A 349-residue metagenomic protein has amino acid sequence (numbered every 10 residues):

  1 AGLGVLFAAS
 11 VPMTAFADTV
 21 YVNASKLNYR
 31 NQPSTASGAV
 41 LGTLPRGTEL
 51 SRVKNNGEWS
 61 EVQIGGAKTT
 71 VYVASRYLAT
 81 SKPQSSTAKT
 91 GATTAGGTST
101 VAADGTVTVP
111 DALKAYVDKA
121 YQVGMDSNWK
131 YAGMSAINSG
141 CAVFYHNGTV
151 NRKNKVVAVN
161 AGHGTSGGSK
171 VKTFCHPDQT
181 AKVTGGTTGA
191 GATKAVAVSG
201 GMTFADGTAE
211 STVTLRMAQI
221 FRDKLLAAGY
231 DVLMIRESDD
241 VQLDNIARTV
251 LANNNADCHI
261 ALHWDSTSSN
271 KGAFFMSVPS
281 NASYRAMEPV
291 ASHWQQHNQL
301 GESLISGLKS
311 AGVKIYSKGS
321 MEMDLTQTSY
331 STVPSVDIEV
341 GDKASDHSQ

Functional and structural regions predicted by a protein language model:
G2-L6, S10-P12, F16-K26, E49 (+3 more regions): Catalytic-site microenvironment of enzymes that process N-acetyl-hexosamine-containing cell-wall polysaccharides
N31-N55: SH3/SH3-like (including bacterial SH3b) beta-barrel domains that bind proline-rich motifs or cell-wall ligands
T35-A36, K68-T70: Short, surface-exposed beta-strand-loop junctions and turns on beta-sheet-rich folds
G47, S60-I64: SH3/SH3-like beta-barrel fold
S60, V71-Y72: Conserved hydrophobic/aromatic "anchor" residues that stabilize well-ordered secondary structure elements
